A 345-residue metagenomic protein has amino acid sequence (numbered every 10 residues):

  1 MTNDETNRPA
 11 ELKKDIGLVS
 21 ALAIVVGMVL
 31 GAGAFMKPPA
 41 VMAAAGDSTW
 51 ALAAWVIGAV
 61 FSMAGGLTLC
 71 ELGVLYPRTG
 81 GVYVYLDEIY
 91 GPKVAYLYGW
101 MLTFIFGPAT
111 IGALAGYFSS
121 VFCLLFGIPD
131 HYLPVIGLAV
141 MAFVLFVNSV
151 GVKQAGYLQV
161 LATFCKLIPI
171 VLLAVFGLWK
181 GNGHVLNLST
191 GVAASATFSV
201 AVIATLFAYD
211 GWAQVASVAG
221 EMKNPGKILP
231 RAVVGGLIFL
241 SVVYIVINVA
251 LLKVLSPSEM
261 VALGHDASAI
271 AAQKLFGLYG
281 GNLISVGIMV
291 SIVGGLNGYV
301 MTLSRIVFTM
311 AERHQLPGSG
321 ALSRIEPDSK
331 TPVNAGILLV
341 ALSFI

Functional and structural regions predicted by a protein language model:
M1-T49, S62-L67, T79: Membrane-interface "cap" regions at the ends of multi-pass membrane proteins
N7-L12, L52, I128-Y132, V160-S285: Helix-loop-helix junctions that connect adjacent transmembrane segments in multi-pass membrane transporters
D15-V25, V60, G91-F104, I136-V140 (+3 more regions): Select transmembrane alpha-helical segments in multipass membrane proteins
A34-A40, A115, V147-K153, Y279-G280 (+1 more regions): Transmembrane helix-loop junctions in multi-pass membrane proteins
A40, A53, M63-M141, L145-S149 (+2 more regions): Hydrophobic transmembrane alpha-helices that form the core helical bundles of multi-pass secondary transporters
A43-S48, L75-T79, E88-V94, G220-I228 (+3 more regions): Juxtamembrane helix-boundary/capping and inter-helix hinge elements in multi-pass membrane proteins
V56, V60-A64, F104, P108 (+8 more regions): Generic alpha-helical transmembrane segments of integral inner-membrane proteins, especially permease/transport modules
V84-Y85, G91, C123-L124, I128 (+2 more regions): TM-loop-TM module centered on a large, flexible mid-protein loop between adjacent transmembrane helices in multi-pass
